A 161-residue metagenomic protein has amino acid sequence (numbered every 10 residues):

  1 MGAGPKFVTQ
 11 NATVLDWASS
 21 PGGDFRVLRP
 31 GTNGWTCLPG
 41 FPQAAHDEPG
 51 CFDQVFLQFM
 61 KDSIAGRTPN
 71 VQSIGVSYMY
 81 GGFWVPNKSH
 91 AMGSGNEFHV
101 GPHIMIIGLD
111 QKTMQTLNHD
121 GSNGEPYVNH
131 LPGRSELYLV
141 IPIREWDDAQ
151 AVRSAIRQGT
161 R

Functional and structural regions predicted by a protein language model:
M1-R161: Primary mode marks residue(s) on the alpha4-beta5-alpha5 output face of response regulator receiver
